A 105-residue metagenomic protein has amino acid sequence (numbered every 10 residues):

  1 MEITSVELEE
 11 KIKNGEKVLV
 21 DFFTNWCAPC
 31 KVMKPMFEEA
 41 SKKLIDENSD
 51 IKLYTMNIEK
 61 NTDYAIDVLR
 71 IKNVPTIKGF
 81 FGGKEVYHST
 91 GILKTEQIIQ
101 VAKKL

Functional and structural regions predicted by a protein language model:
M1-K13: Short, charged low-complexity linear segments at domain edges
E2-T4, F22, K34-S41, I45-D63: Thiol-based oxidoreductase modules, predominantly thioredoxin-like and allied folds used for disulfide exchange
E7-L8, N61-A65, Q97: Short acidic active-site motifs
K13-N14, K42-D46, K104: Secondary-structure boundary motif
K13-N25: Short active-site neighborhood of thiol/selenol oxidoreductases, capturing the structured segment around
C27-C30: Short cysteine clusters
D67-K72: A short glycine-leucine-enriched loop at secondary-structure breakpoints that most characteristically corresponds
N73-L105: Non-catalytic, surface beta->alpha helical segment in thiol-disulfide oxidoreductase systems
